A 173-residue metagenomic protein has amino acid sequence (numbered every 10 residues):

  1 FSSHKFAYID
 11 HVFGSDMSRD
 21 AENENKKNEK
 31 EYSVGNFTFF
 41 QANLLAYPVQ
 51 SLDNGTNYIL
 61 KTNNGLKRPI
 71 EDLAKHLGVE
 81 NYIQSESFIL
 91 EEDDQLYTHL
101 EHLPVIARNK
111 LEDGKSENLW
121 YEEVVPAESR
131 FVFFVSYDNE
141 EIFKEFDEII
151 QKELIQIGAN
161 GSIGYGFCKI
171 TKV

Functional and structural regions predicted by a protein language model:
F1-V173: RNA-binding basic/glycine-rich loop and surface signature characteristic of RAMP-family CRISPR effectors
